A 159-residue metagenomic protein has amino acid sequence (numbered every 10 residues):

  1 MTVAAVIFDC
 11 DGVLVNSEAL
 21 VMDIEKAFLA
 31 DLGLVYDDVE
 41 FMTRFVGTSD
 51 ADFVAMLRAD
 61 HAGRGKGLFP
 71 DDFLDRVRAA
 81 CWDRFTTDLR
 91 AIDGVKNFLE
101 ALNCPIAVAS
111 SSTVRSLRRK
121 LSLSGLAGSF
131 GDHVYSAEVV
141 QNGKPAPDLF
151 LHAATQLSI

Functional and structural regions predicted by a protein language model:
M1-T43: Active-site neighborhood of HAD-like aspartate-dependent phosphohydrolases
T2, D83-V108, V114-R118: Short, acidic loop-to-helix structural element flanking the phosphoryl-transfer center in phosphate-processing enzymes
N16, F41, F45-T48, L68 (+5 more regions): Residues at secondary-structure transition points
E25, L29, D50-V54, L74-W82 (+1 more regions): Hydrophobic alpha-helical core bundles mediating ligand binding, dimerization, or RNAP-core interactions
D31-H61: Alpha-helical substrate-recognition element adjacent to the catalytic core
L34-Y36, G63-K66, L126-S129, I159: Helix N-cap/coil-helix junction residues
V35, L57-K96: Metal-dependent phosphoesterase signature
T87-D88, A107, T113-I159: Substrate-recognition "cap/lid" segment bordering the active-site pocket of phosphatases
